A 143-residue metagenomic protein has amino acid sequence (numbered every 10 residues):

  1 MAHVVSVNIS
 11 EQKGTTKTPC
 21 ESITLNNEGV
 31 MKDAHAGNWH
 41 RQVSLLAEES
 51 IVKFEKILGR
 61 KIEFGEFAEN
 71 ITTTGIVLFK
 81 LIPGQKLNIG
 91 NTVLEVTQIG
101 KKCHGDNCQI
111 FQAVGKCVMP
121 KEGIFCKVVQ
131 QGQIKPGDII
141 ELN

Functional and structural regions predicted by a protein language model:
M1-N143: Metal-cofactor-dependent catalytic cores
